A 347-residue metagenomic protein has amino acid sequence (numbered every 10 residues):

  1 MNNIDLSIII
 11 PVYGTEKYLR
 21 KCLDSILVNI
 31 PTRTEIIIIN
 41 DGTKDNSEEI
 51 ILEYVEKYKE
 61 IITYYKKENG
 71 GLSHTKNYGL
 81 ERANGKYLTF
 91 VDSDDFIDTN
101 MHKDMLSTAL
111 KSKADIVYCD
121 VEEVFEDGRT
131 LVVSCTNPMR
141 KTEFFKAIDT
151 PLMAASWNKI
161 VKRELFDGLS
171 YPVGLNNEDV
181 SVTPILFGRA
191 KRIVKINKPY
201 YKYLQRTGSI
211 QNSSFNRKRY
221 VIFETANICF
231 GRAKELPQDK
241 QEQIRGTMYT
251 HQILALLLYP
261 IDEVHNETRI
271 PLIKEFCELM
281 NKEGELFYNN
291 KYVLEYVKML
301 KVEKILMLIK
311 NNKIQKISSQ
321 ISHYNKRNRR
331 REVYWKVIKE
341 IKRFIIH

Functional and structural regions predicted by a protein language model:
D24-R33: Short, acidic, metal-binding catalytic loop of nucleotide-sugar glycosyltransferases
S25, N40-I50, E68-G70: A conserved acidic beta->alpha catalytic loop
R33-T43, T63-E68, S93: Short beta-strand/loop segment that forms part of the nucleotide-sugar
K67-A83: Glycine-rich, basic loop-to-helix element that forms the pyrophosphate-binding segment of sugar-nucleotide handling
L72, S93-K195, L204-K218, P237: Donor-binding/catalytic cores of nucleotide-activated saccharide and glycerol-phosphate transferases/polymerases
L88: Short aromatic/hydrophobic "clamp" motif used to bind/position activated sugar donors
Y200-R206, S213-K240, A255, Y259-G284: Catalytic core of nucleotide-sugar-dependent glycosyltransferases
V264-H347: Membrane-interface aromatic/basic loop that binds lipid-linked glycans or pyrophosphate carriers, typified by
